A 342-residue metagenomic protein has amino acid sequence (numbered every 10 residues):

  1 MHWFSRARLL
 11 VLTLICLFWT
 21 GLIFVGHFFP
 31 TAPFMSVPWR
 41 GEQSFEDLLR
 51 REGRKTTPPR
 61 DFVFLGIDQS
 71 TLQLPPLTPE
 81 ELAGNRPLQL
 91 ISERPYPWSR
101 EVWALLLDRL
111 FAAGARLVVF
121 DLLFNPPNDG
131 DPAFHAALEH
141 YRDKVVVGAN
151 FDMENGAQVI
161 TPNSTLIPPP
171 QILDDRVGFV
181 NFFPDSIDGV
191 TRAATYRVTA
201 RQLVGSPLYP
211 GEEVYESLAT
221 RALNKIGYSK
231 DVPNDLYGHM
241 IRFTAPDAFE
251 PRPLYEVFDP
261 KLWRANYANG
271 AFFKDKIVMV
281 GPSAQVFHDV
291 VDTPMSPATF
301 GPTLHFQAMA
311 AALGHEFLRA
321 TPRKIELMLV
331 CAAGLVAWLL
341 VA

Functional and structural regions predicted by a protein language model:
H2-P233, F273-A342: Non-transmembrane functional regions of envelope-associated proteins
K225-A268: Substrate-access "cap/lid" subdomains that shape and gate the entrance to catalytic or ligand-binding pockets
